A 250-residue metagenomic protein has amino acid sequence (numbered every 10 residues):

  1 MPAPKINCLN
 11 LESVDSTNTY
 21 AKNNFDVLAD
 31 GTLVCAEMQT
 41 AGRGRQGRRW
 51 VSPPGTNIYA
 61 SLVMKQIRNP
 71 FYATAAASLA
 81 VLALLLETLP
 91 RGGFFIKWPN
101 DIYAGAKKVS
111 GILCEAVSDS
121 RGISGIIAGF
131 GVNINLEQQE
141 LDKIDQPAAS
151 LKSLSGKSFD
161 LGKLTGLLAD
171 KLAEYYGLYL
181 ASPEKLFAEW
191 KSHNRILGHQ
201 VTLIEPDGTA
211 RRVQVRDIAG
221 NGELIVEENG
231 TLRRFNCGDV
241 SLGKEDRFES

Functional and structural regions predicted by a protein language model:
M1-A3, I67-N69, A75-F94, A104-S250: Long, positively charged amphipathic alpha-helical accessory segments at protein N-termini or as interdomain linkers
M1-P90, S110, V117, F159 (+1 more regions): N-terminal lobe of the biotin/lipoate ligase/transferase fold
